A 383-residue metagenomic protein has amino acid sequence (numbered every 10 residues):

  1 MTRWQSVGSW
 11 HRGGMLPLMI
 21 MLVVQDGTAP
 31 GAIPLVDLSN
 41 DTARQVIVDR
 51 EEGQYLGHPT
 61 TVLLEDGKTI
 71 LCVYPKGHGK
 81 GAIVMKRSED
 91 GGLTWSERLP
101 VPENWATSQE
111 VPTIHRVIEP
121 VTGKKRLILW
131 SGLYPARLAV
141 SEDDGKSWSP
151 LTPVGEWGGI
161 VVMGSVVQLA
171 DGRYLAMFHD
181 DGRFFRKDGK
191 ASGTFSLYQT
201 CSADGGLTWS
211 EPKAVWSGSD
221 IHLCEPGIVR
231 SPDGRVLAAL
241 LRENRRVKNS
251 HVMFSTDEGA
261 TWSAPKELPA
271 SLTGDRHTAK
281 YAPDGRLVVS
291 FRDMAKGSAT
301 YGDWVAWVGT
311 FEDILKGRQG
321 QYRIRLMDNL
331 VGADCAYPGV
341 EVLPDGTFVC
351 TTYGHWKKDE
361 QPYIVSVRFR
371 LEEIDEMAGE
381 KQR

Functional and structural regions predicted by a protein language model:
G8, V24: Acyl-donor-binding surface of acyltransferase catalytic domains
G13-V23: Bacterial N-terminal signal peptides
G27-R383: Asp-box/BNR beta-propeller blade signature and adjacent active/binding-site loops in extracellular glycan-interacting
